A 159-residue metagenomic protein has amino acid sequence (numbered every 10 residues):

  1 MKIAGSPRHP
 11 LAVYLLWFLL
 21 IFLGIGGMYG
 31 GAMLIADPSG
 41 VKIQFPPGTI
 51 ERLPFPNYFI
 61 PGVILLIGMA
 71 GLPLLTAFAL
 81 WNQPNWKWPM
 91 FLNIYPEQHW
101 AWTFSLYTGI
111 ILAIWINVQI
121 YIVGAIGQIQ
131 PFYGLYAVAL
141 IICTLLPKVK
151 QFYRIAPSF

Functional and structural regions predicted by a protein language model:
K2-F159: Topology signature of small-to-medium multi-pass alpha-helical membrane proteins
